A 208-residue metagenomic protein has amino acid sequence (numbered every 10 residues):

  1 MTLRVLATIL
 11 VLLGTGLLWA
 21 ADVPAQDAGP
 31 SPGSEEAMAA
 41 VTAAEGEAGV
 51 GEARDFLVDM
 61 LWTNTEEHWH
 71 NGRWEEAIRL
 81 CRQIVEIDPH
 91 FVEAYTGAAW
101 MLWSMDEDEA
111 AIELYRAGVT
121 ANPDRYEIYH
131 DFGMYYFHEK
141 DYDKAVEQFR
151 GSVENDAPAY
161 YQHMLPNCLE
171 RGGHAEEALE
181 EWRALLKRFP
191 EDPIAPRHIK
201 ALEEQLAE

Functional and structural regions predicted by a protein language model:
G51-I87: Alpha-helical segment of the N-proximal tetratricopeptide repeat
E66, W100, M134, N167-C168 (+1 more regions): Residue-level recognition of tetratricopeptide repeat
F91, R125, P158-A159, D192: Residue-level recognition of tetratricopeptide repeat
A94, I128, Y161-H163, A195: TPR alpha-solenoid repeat register
G97-A98, D131, M164, H198: Canonical tetratricopeptide repeat
